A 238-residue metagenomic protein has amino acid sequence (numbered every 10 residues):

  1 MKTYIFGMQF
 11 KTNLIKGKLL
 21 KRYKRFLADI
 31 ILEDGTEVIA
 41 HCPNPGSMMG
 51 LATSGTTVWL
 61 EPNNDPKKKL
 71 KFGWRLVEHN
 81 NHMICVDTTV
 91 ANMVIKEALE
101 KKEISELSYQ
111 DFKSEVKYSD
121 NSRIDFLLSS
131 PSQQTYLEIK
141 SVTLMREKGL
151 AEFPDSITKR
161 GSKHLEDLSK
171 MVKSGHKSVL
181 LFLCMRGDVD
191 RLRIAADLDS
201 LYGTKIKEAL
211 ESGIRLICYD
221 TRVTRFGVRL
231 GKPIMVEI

Functional and structural regions predicted by a protein language model:
G17, I124-D155, L168: Conserved catalytic cores of phosphodiester-cleaving nucleases, focusing on short active-site segments
R25-D29: Short aromatic-glycine-enriched beta-strand elements
G46-W59: Short nucleic-acid-contacting surface segments enriched for D/E, G, S/T with interspersed K/R
M49, H82-K113: Acidic-basic catalytic patches of nuclease active cores, encompassing PD-(D/E)XK and other metal-cofactor nuclease
T56-D65, D220: Flexible glycine-rich surface loops and low-complexity tracts that mediate binding to linear polymers
K68-N81: OB-fold/S1-family single-stranded nucleic acid-binding modules
G149-K159, E166-L198, D220: Nucleic-acid nuclease catalytic cores
M185-I238: Domain-level recognition of nuclease-like catalytic cores that cleave nucleotide substrates
